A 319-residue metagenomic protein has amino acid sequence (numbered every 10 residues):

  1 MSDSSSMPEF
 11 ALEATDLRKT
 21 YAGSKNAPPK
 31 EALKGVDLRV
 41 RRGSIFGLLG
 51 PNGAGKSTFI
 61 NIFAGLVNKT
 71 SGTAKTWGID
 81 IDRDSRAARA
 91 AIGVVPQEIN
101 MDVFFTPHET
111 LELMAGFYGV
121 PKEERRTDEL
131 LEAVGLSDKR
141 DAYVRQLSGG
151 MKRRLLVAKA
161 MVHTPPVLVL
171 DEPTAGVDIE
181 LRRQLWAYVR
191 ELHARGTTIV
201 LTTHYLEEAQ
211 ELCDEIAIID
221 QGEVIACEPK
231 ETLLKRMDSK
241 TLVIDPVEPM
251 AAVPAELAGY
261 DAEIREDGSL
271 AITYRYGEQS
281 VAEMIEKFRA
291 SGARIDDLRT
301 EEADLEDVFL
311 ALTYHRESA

Functional and structural regions predicted by a protein language model:
P51-G55: Walker A (P-loop) phosphate-binding loop of ABC-type ATPase nucleotide-binding domains
G72-R83, A88: Conserved ABC transporter NBD signature motif
E112, G116-K139: Conserved ABC ATPase "signature" region
T164: Conserved catalytic motifs of ABC-family nucleotide-binding domains
L168-D171: Catalytic Walker B motif of ABC-type/P-loop ATPase nucleotide-binding domains
W186-R275: ABC transporter nucleotide-binding domain
